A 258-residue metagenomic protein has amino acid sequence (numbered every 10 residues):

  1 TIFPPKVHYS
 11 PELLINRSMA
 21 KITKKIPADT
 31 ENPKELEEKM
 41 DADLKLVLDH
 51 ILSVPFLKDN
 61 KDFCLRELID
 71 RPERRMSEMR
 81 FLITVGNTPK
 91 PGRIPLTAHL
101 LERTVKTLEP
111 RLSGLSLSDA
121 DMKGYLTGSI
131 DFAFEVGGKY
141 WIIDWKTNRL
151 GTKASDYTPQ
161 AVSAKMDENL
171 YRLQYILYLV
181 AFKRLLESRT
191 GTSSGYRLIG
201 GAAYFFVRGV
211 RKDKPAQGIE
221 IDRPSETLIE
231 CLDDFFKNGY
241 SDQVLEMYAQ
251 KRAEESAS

Functional and structural regions predicted by a protein language model:
T1-S258: Structural signature of nuclease core domains in nucleic-acid processing machines
